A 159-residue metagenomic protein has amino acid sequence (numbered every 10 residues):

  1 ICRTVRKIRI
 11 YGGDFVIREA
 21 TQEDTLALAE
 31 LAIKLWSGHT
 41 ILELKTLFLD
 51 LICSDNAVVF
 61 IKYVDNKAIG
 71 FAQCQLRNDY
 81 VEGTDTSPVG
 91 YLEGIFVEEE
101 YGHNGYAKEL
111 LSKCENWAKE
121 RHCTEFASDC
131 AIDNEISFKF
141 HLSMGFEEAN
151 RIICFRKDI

Functional and structural regions predicted by a protein language model:
V16-L28: A short beta-loop-alpha structural element at the N-terminal edge of CoA-dependent acyl/N-acetyltransferase catalytic
A29-E43, Y80: Helix-loop element at the rim of GNAT/NAT acetyltransferase active sites that forms part of the acceptor-substrate
T40-Y63, Q73: Active-site rim helix/loop that mediates acceptor-substrate recognition in acyltransferases
I61, K67-L76, Y91, F96: Conserved beta-strand in the GNAT
D85-E99, I153: Conserved acetyl-CoA binding element of GNAT-fold acetyltransferases
V97, H103-N116, S143: Conserved acetyl-CoA-binding loop-helix of GNAT-fold acetyltransferases
K108, E120, I132-R151: Conserved active-site alpha-helix within GNAT-family acetyltransferase domains
L111, A118-C130: Conserved GNAT acetyl-CoA-binding A-motif
